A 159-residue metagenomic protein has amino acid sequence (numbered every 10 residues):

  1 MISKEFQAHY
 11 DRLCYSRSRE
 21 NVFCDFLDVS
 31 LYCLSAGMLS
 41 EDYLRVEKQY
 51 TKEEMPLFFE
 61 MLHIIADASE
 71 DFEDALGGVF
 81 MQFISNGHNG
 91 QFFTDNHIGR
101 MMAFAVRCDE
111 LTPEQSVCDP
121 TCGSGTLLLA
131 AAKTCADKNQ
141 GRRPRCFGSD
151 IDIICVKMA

Functional and structural regions predicted by a protein language model:
M1-F80: A short N-terminal interaction module
I2, I64-I65, I84, I98 (+1 more regions): Weak global preference for isoleucine
C14-S18, V22, D67, G90-Q91 (+3 more regions): Conserved aromatic-histidine-acidic binding/catalytic patches
D71-F104, C108: Class I SAM-dependent transferase core
D95-M158: Conserved S-adenosyl-L-methionine
